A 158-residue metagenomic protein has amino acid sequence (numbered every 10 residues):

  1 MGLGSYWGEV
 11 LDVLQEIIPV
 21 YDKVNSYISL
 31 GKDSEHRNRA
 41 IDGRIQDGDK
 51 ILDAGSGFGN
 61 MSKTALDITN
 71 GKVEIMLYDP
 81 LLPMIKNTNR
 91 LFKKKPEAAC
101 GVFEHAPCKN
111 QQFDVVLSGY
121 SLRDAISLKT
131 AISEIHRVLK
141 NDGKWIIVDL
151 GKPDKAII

Functional and structural regions predicted by a protein language model:
M1-V20: N-terminal, positively charged/glycine-rich alpha-helical extensions of SAM-dependent methyltransferases
G31-D47, T64: Conserved alpha-helix/loop element of class I SAM-dependent methyltransferases that forms part of the SAM/SAH-binding
D47, L139-K144: Short glycine-dipeptide loop
L52-H105: Class I SAM-dependent methyltransferase SAM/SAH-binding core
E104-V116: A short acidic, Gly/Pro-enriched loop at the edge of an enzyme's catalytic core that lines a small-molecule cofactor
V115-S127: A short SAM/SAH-binding and catalytic strip from SAM-dependent methyltransferases
K129-N141: A short glycine-rich, Lys/Arg-flanked "PGG" loop and its adjoining helix->strand segment in the class I
I146-I158: Conserved class I S-adenosyl-L-methionine
